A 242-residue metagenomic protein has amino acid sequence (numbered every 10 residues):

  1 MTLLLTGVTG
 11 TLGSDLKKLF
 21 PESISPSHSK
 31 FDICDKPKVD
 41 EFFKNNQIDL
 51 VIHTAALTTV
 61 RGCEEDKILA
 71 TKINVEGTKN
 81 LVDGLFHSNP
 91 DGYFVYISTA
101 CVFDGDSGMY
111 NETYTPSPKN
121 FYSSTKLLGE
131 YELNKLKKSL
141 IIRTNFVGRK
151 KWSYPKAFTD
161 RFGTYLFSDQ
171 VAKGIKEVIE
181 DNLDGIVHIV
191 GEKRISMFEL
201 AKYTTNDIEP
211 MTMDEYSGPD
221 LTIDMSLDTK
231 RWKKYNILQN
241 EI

Functional and structural regions predicted by a protein language model:
M1-P21: N-terminal Rossmann NAD(P)H-binding glycine-rich loop of SDR-like oxidoreductase domains
P21-F42: Adenosine-cofactor binding site in Rossmann-like domains, unifying the SAM/SAH pocket of S-adenosylmethionine-dependent
K36-I73: NAD(P)H-binding glycine-rich loop region in Rossmannoid oxidoreductase-like domains and their noncatalytic homologs
L57-V60, E65, T99-P118: Active-site "gating" loop of Rossmann-like NAD(P)-dependent oxidoreductase/epimerase domains
E65-F94: NAD(P)-cofactor binding segment of oxidoreductase domains
S117-N145: Active-site Tyr-X1-5-Lys
S153-E180, G185: Substrate-positioning beta->alpha
G174-E177, D181-L227: Mid/C-terminal beta-alpha module of Rossmann-like enzyme folds, strongest in SDR-family dehydrogenases/epimerases
